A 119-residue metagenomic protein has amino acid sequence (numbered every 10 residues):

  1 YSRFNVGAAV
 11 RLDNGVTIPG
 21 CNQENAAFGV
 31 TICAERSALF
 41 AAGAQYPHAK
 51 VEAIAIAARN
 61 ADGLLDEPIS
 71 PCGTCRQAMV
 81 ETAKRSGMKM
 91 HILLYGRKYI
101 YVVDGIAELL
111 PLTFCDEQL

Functional and structural regions predicted by a protein language model:
S2, A26, V30-A34, E67 (+1 more regions): Generic, well-ordered alpha-helical segments
S2-L12: Short beta-strand scaffold segments in enzyme catalytic cores
V6, F28, C33, P111-C115 (+1 more regions): Short capping/connector residues at structural and topological boundaries
L12-V16, G96-K98: Short acidic-glycine loop/turn motifs at beta-strand connectors
G15-I54: Helix-adjacent hinge/juxtasegments
Y46-L119: C-terminal binding/interaction regions
